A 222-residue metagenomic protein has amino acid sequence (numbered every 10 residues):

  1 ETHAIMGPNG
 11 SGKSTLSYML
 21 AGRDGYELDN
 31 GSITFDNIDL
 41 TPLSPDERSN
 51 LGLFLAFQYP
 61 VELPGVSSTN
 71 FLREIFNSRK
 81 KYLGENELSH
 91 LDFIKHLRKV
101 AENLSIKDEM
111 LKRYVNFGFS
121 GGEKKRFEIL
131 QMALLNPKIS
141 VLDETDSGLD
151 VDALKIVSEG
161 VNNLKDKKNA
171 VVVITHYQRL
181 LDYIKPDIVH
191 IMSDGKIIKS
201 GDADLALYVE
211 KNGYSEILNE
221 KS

Functional and structural regions predicted by a protein language model:
H3-I5, S17: Short hydrophobic beta-strand immediately N-terminal to the Walker A/P-loop
M6-S11: The feature captures the beta-strand-to-loop junction immediately N-terminal to the Walker
A21: Helix-to-loop junction immediately C-terminal to a conserved catalytic motif
S32-R48, N116: ABC ATPase NBD Q-loop/coupling interface
V61-K138: ABC-family P-loop ATPase nucleotide-binding domains
V141-T145, D152: Walker B catalytic motif
L154-K167: Helical segment within the ABC ATPase nucleotide-binding domain
I188, M192, K196-N219: Conserved beta-strand-loop-alpha-helix hinge in the C-terminal portion of ABC ATPase nucleotide-binding domains
